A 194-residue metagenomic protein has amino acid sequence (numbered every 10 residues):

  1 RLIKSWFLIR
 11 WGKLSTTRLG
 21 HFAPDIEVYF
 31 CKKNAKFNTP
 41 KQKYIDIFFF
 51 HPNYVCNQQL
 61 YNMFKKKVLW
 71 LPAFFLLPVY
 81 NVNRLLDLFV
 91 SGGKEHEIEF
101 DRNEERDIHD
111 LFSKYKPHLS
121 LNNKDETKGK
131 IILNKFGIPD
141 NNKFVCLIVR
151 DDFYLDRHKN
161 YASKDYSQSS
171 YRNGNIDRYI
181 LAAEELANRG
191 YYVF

Functional and structural regions predicted by a protein language model:
R1-F194: N-terminal targeting/anchoring "stem" of glycan-biosynthesis enzymes
